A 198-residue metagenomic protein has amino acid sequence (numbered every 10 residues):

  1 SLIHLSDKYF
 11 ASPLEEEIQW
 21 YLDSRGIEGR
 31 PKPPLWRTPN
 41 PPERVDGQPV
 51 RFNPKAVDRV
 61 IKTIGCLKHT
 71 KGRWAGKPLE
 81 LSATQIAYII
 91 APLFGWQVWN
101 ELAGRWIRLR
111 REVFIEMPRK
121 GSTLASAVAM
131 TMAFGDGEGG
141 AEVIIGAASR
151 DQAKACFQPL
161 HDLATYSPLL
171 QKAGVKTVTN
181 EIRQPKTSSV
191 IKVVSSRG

Functional and structural regions predicted by a protein language model:
S1-G198: Phosphate/NTP-binding elements of NTP-utilizing enzymes
